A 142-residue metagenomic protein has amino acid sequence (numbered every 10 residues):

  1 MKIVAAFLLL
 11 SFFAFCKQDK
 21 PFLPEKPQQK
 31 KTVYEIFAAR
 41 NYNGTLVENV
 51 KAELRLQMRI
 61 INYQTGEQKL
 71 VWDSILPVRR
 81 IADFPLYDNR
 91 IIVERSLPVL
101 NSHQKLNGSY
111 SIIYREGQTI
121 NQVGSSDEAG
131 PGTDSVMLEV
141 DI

Functional and structural regions predicted by a protein language model:
M1-Q18: Sec-dependent bacterial lipoprotein signal peptides
F13-A38: Bacterial Sec-dependent N-terminal signal peptides
E35-V47: Short amphipathic, basic-aromatic surface patches that mediate peripheral association with negatively charged
V47-N49, L86-D88, N101-K105, P131: Surface-exposed coil/turn segments at beta-strand junctions on protein surfaces, enriched
V47-S74, Y110: Extended low-complexity, serine/threonine- and proline-enriched intrinsically disordered segments
N62-S102: Tryptophan-paired
S102-K105, S111-G124: Short acidic/polar inter-strand loop motif in beta-rich domains
S126-I142: Extracellular beta-sheet/turn segments enriched in Thr/Pro/Gly and aliphatic residues
